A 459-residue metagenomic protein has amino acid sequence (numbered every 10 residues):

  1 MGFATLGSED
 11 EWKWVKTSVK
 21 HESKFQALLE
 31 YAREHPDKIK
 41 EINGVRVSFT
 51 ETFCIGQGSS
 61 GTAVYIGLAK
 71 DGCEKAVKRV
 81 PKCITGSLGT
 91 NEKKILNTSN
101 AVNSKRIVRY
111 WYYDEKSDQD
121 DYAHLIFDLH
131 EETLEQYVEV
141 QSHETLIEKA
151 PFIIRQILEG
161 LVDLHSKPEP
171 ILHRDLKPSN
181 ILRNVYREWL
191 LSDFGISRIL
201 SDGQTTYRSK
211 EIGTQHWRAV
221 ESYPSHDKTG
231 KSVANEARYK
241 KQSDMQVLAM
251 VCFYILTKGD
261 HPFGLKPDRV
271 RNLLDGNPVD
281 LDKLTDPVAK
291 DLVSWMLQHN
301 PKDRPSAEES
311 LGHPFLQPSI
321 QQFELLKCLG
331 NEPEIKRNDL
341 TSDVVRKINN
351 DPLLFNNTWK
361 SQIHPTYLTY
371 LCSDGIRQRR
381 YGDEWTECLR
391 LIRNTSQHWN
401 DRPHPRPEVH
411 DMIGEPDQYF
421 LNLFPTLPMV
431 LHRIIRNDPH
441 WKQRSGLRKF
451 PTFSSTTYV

Functional and structural regions predicted by a protein language model:
G2-R46: Juxta-kinase regulatory segment immediately upstream of eukaryotic protein kinase catalytic domains
G61-T62, I66-T90: ATP-binding glycine-rich loop module of kinase domains
R109-A123: Short beta-strand micro-motifs within the conserved protein kinase catalytic domain, predominantly in the N-lobe
D120-T133: Conserved short submotifs of the Hanks-type protein kinase catalytic core that shape the nucleotide-binding pocket
I153-I154: Activation segment signature within eukaryotic-like protein kinase domains
H165-R183: Catalytic-loop of the protein kinase fold
S179-W217, P224-D227: Activation segment/activation loop of eukaryotic-type protein kinase catalytic domains
F323-V459: Regulatory extensions appended to serine/threonine kinase catalytic cores
